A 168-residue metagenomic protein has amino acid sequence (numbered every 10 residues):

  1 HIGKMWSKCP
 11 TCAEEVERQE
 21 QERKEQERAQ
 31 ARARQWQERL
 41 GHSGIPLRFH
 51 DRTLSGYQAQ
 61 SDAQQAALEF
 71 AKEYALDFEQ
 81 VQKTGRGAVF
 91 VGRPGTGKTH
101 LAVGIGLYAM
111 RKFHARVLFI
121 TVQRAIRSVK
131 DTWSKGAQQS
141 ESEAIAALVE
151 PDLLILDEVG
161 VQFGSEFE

Functional and structural regions predicted by a protein language model:
G3-P46: Interdomain "pre-motor" coupling segment immediately N-terminal to P-loop NTPase/helicase cores
S43-S55: Conserved adenine-nucleotide phosphate-binding loops and their immediately adjacent elements
S55-V81: N-terminal pre-Walker A segment at the start of P-loop NTPase domains
Q80-A102: Walker A/P-loop nucleotide-binding motif
G85-V89, R116-V117, L153: Residue-level preference for the first positions of well-ordered beta-strands
L107-L118: Post-Walker A helix-loop "phosphate-sensing" segment adjacent to the P-loop in P-loop NTPases
F119-V129: A short hydrophobic beta-strand->loop->alpha-helix junction that borders the nucleotide-binding pocket of P-loop NTPases
K130-E168: Conserved nucleotide-sensing/catalytic segment adjacent to the nucleotide-binding pocket in NTP-handling enzymes
